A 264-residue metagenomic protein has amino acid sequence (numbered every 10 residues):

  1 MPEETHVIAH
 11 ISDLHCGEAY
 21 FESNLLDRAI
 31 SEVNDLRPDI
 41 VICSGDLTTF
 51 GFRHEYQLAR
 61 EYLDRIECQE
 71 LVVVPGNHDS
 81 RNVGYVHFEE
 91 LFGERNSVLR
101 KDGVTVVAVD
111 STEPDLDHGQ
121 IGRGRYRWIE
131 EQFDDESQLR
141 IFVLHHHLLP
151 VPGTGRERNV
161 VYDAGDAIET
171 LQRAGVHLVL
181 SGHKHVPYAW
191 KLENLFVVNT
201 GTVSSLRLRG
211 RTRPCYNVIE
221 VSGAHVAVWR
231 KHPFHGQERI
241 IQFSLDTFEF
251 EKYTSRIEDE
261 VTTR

Functional and structural regions predicted by a protein language model:
M1-A9, V98-A108, D135-L139, L192-V197: Beta-strand-turn-beta hairpins that frame and shape the catalytic cleft of phosphate-ester-processing enzymes
M1-D64: N-terminal active-site segment of His-dependent metallophosphoesterases
P2, R53-E131, T170-A174, V218: Extended active-site neighborhood of metal-dependent phosphoesterases/phosphodiesterases
I11-S12, I40-D46, E70-N77, D110 (+3 more regions): Active-site neighborhood of phospho(di)ester-bond hydrolases with catalytic His/Asp-centered motifs
C16-Y20, T49-H54, L58, N77-Y85 (+4 more regions): Active-site environment of divalent metal-dependent phosphoester hydrolases
E136-G153: Short acidic, glycine-rich surface-loop motifs adjacent to enzyme active sites
R156-A227: Conserved beta-sheet core of the metallophosphoesterase superfamily
S222-R264: A short C-terminal boundary segment appended to hydrolase-like catalytic domains
